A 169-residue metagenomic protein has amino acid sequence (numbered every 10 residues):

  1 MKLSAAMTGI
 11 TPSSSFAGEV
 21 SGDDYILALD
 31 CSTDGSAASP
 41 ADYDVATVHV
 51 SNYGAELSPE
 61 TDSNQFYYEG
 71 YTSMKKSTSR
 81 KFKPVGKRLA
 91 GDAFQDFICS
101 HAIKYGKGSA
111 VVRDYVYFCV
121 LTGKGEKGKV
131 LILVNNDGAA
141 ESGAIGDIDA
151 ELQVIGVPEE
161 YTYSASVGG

Functional and structural regions predicted by a protein language model:
K2-V85, K129-G146: Solvent-exposed edge beta-strands and adjacent loop segments that serve as assembly or binding interfaces
K76-S100: Ordered, amphipathic secondary-structure segments that act as subunit-interaction surfaces in large macromolecular
A93-Q95, E159-T162: Intrinsically disordered, low-complexity acidic/polar segments
F94-K127: Short, acidic/charged, Gly/Pro-enriched secondary-structure junctions
Y117-Y161: Short beta-strand and beta-hairpin "edge-sheet" elements
T162-G169: Intrinsically disordered, low-complexity terminal/linker regions enriched in Pro/Ser/Gly and acidic residues
